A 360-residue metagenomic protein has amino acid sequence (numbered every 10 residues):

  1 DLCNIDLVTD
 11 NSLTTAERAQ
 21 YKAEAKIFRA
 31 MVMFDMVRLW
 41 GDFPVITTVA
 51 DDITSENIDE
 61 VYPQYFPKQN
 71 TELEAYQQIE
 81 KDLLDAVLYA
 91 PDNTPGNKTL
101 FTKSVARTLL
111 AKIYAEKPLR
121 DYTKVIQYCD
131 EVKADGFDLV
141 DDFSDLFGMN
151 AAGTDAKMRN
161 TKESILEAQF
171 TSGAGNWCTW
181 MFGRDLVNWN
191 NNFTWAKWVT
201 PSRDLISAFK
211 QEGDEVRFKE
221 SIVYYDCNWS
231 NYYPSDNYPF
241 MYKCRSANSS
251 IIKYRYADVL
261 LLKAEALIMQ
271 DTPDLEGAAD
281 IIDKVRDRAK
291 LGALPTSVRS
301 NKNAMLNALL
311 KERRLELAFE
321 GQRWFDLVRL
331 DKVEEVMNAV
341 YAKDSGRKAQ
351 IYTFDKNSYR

Functional and structural regions predicted by a protein language model:
D1-W40, Y65-E74, L83-G96, Y242-I251 (+5 more regions): Conserved, well-structured interaction surfaces
L7, V37-V49, D121-Q127, Q270-R286: Short, well-structured active-site flanking segments
T15-A23, P95-V105, L146, S297-N301: A glycine-rich, coil/turn loop motif that links secondary-structure elements
D42-L73, Q77: Short coil/linker segments at helix-helix boundaries
F43, T47, Y76, E80-P91 (+2 more regions): An aromatic- and glycine-enriched ligand-binding surface/loop that stacks and positions planar moieties
V49, I53-T54, P201-Y256, L262: Flexible, polar/acidic helix-loop-strand segments at domain edges
E60, Q78, N150-T154, M158-R203 (+4 more regions): Long, intrinsically disordered, low-complexity segments
V132, A257-K263, P273-G292: Active/binding-pocket-proximal capping segment
